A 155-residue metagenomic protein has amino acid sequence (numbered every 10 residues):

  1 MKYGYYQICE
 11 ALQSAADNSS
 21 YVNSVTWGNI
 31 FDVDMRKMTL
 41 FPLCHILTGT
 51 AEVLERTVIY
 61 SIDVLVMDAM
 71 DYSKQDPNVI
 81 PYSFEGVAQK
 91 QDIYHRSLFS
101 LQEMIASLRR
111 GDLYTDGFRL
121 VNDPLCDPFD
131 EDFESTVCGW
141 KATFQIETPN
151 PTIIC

Functional and structural regions predicted by a protein language model:
M1-Q7, K90-S97: A short, highly charged nucleic-acid-interacting micro-segment common to nuclease and nuclease-linked defense proteins
M1-S14, V53-I59, R110-C155: Short, charged interaction patches at domain edges and termini
M1-T57, S107: Small/polar-rich, solvent-exposed N-terminal microdomains that initiate assembly or binding
L43-C44, I62, A142: A broad, low-specificity signal marking well-ordered, structured residues that form hydrophobic/aromatic
E52-V53, D71-S73: Short acidic, S/G/P-rich loop/turn micro-motifs used as interaction or catalytic elements
D63-Y72, E147-P149: Short glycine-rich beta-strand segments
Y72-I93: A solvent-exposed, charged loop/short amphipathic helix patch at secondary-structure junctions
D92-F118: Short, hydrophobic/π-rich interface segment
